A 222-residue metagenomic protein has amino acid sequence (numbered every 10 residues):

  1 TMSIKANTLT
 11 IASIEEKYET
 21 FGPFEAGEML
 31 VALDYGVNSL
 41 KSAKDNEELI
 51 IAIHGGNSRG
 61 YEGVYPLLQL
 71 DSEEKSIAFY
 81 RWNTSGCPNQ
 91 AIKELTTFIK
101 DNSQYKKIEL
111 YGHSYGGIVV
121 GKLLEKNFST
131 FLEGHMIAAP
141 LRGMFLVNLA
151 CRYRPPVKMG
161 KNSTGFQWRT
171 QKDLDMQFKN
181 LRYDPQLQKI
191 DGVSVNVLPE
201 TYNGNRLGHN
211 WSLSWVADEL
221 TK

Functional and structural regions predicted by a protein language model:
M2-I4, Y153-K222: C-terminal catalytic-base region of ester-bond hydrolases, centering on the histidine of the charge-relay
M2-K106: Active-site catalytic motif of lipid deacylating hydrolases and related acyltransferases
S58, G117, L213: Alpha-helical and His/Cys-centered functional microenvironments
Y65, Q90-E94, L149, N180-Y183 (+1 more regions): Surface-exposed beta-strand edges and their flanking turn/coil or helix-capping segments
L70-E74, F79-Y80, I118, S194-L207: Polyanion-binding and phosphate-handling cores
I77-M176: Serine-dependent carboxylesterase/thioesterase catalytic core of lipase-like alpha/beta-hydrolase/SGNH enzymes
